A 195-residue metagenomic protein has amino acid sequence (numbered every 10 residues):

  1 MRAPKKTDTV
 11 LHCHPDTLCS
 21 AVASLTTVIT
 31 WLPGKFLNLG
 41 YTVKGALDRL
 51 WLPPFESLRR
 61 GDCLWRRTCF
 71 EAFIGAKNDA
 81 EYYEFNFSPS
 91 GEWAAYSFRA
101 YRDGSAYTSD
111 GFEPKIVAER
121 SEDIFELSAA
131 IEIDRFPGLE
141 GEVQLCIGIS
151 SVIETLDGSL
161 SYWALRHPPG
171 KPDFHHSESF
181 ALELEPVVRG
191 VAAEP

Functional and structural regions predicted by a protein language model:
M1-K6, G61-Y82, E140-P195: Acidic/polar low-complexity flexible segments
R2-A21: Short, Gly/Pro- and small/polar-rich lid/capping loops
H14-D16, L25-I29, E113-R120: Beta-strand-rich interaction surfaces with strong enrichment in secreted/lumenal proteins
L25-T27, L39, F70, L127-A129 (+1 more regions): Hydrophobic residues positioned within well-ordered beta-strands of beta-sheet architectures
K35-L47, F125-I131: Short, well-ordered beta-strand segments enriched in hydrophobic/aromatic residues
V43-D62, I133-P137: Short amphipathic, basic-aromatic surface patches that mediate peripheral association with negatively charged
L58-R120: Extracellular/luminal beta-rich ligand-recognition and adhesion surfaces characterized by aromatic-Gly/Pro-enriched
G111-L156: Extended, acidic-biased charged interface segments
